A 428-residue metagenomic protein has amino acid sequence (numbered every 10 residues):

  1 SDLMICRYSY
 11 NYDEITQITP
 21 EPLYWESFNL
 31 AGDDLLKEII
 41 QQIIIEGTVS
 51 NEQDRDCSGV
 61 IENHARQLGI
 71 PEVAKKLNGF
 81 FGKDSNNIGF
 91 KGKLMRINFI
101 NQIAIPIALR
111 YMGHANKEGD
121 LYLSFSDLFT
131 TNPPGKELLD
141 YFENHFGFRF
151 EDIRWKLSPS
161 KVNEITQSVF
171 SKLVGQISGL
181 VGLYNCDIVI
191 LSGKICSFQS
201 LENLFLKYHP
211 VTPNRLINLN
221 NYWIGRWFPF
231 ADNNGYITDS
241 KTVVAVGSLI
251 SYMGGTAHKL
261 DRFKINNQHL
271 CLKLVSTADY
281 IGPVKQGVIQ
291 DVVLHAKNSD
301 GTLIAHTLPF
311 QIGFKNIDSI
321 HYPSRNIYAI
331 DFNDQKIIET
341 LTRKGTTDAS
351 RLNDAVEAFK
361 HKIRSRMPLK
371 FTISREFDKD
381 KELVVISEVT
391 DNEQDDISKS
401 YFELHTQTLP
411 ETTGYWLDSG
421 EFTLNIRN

Functional and structural regions predicted by a protein language model:
S1, C186-F205: Glycine-rich phosphate-binding loops at beta-strand->alpha-helix junctions
M4-H145, A257-K344, E382-V384: Phosphate-binding glycine-rich/basic clefts of nucleotide- and phosphate-handling proteins, predominantly
M4-Y8, S192-K194, L219: Generic beta-strand/beta-sheet core signal
T19, P134-L138, F146-V162, P213-T238: Surface-exposed intrinsically disordered loops and tails
D33-Q41, S168, I217-T277, S419: Glycine-rich phosphate-binding/hydrolytic loop that grips phosphoryl groups
D140-C186, L201-L204, S251: Phosphate/ATP-binding catalytic cores across multiple sugar-kinase/actin-like superfamilies, primarily ASKHA
S200-L219: Short acidic, glycine/proline-enriched helix-loop-strand junctions
D291-N428: Long C-terminal appendages of very large multidomain proteins
